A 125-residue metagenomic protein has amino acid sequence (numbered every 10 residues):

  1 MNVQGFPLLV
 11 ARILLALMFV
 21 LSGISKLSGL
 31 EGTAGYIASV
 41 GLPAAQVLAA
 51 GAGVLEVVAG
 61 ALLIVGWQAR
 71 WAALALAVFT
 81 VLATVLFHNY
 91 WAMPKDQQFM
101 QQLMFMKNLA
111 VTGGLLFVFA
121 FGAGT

Functional and structural regions predicted by a protein language model:
M1-G32, A38, A45-V58, I64-T125: Extended, low-polarity transmembrane helix blocks
